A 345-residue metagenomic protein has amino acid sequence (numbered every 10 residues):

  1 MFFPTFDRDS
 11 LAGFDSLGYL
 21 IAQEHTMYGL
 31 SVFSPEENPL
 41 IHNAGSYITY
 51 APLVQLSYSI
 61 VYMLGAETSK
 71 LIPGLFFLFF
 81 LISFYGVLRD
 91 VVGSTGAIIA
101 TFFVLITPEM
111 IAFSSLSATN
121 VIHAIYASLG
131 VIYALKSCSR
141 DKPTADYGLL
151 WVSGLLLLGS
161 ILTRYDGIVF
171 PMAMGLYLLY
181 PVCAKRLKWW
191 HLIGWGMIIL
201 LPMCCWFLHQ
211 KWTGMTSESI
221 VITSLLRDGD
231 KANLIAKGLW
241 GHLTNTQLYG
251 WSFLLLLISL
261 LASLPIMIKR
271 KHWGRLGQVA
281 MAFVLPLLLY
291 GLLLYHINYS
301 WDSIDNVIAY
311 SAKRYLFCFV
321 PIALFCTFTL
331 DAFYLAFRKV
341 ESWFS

Functional and structural regions predicted by a protein language model:
S31, E36-G65: Short hydrophobic/aromatic helix or loop-helix immediately within or flanking a transmembrane segment in polytopic
Y50, V54, Y58, Y62 (+3 more regions): Transmembrane alpha-helices of multi-pass, membrane-embedded glycan-processing enzymes that use lipid-linked
A66-T68, F84-I106: Transmembrane-helix signature of polytopic, membrane-embedded enzymes that assemble or transfer cell-envelope glycans
F77-L88, L179-Y180, K185, W251-F283 (+1 more regions): Hydrophobic, aromatic-rich transmembrane alpha-helices and their immediate juxtamembrane boundary segments
A100, L149-Y165, A173: Membrane-interface alpha helices of multi-pass inner-membrane proteins
A112-I122: Short acidic/glycine- and proline-prone juxtamembrane loop motifs at membrane-interface regions of multi-pass membrane
G130-L149: Membrane-interface transmembrane helices that cradle and orient dolichyl/undecaprenyl
L176, Y180-C183, H191-I266, A282-L294: Membrane-lumen/periplasm interface segments of specific transmembrane helices in polyprenyl phosphate-linked
